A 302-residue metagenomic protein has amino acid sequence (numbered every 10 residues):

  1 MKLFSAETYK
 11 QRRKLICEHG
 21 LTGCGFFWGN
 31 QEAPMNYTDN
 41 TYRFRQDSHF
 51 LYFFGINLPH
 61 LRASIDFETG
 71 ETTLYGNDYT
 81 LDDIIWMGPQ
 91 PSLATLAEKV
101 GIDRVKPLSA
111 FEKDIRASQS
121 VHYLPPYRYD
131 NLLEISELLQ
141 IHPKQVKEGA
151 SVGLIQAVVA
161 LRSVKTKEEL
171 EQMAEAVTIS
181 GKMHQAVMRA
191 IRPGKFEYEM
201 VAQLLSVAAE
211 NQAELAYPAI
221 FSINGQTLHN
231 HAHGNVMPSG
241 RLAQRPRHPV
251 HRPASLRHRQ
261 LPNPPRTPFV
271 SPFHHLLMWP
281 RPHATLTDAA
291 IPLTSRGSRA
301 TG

Functional and structural regions predicted by a protein language model:
M1-G302: Active-site neighborhoods and metal-handling regions in enzymes and metal-associated proteins
